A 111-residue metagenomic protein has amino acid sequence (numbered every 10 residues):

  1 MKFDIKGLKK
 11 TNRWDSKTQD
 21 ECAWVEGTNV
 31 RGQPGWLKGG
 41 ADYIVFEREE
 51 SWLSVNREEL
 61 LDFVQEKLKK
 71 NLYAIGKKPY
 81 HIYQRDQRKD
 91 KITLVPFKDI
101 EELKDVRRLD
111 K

Functional and structural regions predicted by a protein language model:
M1-W14: Conserved catalytic cores of phosphodiester-cleaving nucleases, focusing on short active-site segments
F3, V25, F63-K67: Aromatic-residue detector
D4-K6, E26, I92: Residue-level signal for functionally critical sites in structured catalytic/ligand-binding pockets
N12-V30: Short, surface-exposed loop/helix-turn segments at secondary-structure junctions that function as lids/hinges flanking
G32, E49-K111: Non-catalytic C-terminal interaction segments of nucleic acid-processing enzymes
Q33-L37: Basic, flexible Lys/Arg- and Gly-enriched helix-loop patches that mediate nucleic-acid binding at interfaces with rRNA
I44: Replace "(M1/M4/M9/M12/WLM)" with "(e.g., M1/M4/M8/M9/M12/M26/WLM)" and add "not limited to" to clarify scope
